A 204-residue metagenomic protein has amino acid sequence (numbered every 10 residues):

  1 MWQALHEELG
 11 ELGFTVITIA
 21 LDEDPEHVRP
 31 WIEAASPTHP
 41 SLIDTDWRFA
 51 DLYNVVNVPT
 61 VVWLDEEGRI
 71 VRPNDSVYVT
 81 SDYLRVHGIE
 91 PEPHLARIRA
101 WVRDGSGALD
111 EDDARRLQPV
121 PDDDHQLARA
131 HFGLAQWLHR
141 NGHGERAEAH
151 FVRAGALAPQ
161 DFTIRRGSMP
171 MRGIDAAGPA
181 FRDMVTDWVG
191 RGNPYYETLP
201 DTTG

Functional and structural regions predicted by a protein language model:
M1-A34, T45: Structural microenvironment flanking redox-active thiols in thiol-disulfide oxidoreductases
R29-V58, V62-L64: Short, internal strand/loop/helix patches that form the active-site neighborhood or redox-interaction surface
D65-H143, R172: Thiol-/selenol-based redox modules, centered on thioredoxin-like and closely related oxidoreductase domains
H125, L157-P159: Short coil turns that delineate tetratricopeptide repeat
M171-L199: Alpha-helical linker/edge segments of TPR/alpha-solenoid repeat scaffolds and analogous pre-/post-domain helices
